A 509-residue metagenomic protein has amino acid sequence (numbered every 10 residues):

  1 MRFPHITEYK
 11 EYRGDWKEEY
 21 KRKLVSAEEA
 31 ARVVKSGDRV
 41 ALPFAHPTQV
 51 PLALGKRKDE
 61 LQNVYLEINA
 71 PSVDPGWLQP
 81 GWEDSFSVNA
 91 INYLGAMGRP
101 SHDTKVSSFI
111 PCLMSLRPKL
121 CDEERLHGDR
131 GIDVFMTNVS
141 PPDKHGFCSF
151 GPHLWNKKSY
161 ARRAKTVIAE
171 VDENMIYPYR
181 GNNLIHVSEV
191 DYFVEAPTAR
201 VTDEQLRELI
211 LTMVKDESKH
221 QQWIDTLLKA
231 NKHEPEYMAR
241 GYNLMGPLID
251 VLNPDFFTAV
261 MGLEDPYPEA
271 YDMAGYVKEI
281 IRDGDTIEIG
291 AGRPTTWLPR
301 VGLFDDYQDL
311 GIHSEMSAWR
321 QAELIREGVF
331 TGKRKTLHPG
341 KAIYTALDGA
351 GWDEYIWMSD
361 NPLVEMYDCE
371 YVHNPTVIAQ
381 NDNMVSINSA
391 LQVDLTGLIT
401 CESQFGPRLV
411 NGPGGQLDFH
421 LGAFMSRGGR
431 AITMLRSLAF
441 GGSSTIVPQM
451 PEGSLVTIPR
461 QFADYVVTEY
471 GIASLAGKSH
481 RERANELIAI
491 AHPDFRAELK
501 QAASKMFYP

Functional and structural regions predicted by a protein language model:
M1-P509: Conserved alpha/beta enzyme-core scaffold
